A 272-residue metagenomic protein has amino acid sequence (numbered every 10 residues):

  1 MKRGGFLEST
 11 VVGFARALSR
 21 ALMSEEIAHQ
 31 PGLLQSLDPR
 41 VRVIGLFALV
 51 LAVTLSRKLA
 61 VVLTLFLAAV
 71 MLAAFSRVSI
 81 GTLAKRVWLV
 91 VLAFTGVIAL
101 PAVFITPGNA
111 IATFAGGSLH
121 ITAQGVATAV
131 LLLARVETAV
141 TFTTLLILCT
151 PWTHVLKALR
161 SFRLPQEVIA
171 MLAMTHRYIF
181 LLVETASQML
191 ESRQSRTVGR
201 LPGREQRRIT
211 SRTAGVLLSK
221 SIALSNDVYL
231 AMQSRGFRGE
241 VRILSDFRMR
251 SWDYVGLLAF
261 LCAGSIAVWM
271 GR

Functional and structural regions predicted by a protein language model:
M1-L59, L65-M71, L182-R272: Transmembrane alpha-helix interface motif
S36-P39, L59-V62, S79, L83 (+6 more regions): Hydrophobic, aromatic-rich alpha-helical transmembrane segments and their membrane-interface anchor motifs
R57, S76-R77, I105-T106, G271-R272: Short helix-capping/hinge motifs at transmembrane helix termini and TM-loop junctions
A68-V78, L92-V97: Alpha-helical transmembrane segments and their membrane-interface exit regions
A73-S79, C149-T150, W269-M270: Structural signal for the C-terminal ends of transmembrane alpha-helices and the immediately following loop
R86-G203: Juxtamembrane/interface alpha-helical elements of multi-pass membrane proteins
